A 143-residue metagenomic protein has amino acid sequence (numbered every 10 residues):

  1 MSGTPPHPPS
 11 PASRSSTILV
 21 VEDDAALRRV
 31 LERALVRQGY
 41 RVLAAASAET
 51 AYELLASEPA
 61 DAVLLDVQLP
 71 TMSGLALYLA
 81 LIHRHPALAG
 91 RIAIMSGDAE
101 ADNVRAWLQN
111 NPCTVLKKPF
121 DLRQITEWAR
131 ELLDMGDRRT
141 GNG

Functional and structural regions predicted by a protein language model:
M1-L19, D121-G143: Non-catalytic signal-transmission and effector/linker regions of two-component phosphorelay proteins
E22: Conserved acidic carboxylate
R28, P70, E100: The feature encodes the CheY-like receiver
R29-R33, R37: Charged docking surfaces used in two-component/phosphorelay signaling
A44-A62: Acidic, metal-coordinating helix/loop segments flanking the phosphotransfer/catalytic sites of two-component signaling
S47, S73-L77: Acidic catalytic/metal-coordinating carboxylates
D66: Active-site residues of response regulator receiver
M95-S96: Hydrophobic/aromatic residues positioned on beta-strands within the core alpha/beta folds
